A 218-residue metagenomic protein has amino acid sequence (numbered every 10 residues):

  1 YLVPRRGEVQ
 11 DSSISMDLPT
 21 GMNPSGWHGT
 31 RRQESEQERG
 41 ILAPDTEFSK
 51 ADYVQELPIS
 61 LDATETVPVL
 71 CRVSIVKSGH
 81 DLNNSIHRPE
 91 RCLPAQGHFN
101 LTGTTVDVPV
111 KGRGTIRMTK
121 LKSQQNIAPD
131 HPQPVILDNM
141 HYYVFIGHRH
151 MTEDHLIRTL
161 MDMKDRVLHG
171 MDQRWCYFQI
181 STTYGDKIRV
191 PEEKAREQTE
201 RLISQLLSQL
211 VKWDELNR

Functional and structural regions predicted by a protein language model:
Y1-T66, L70-I75: Membrane-interface segments at or immediately adjacent to transmembrane helices that form the boundary between
E47-D214: A cross-kingdom signal targeting lumenal/periplasmic-facing segments of multi-pass membrane and secretory-pathway
L216-R218: Short, highly charged C-terminal tails/helix-capping segments
